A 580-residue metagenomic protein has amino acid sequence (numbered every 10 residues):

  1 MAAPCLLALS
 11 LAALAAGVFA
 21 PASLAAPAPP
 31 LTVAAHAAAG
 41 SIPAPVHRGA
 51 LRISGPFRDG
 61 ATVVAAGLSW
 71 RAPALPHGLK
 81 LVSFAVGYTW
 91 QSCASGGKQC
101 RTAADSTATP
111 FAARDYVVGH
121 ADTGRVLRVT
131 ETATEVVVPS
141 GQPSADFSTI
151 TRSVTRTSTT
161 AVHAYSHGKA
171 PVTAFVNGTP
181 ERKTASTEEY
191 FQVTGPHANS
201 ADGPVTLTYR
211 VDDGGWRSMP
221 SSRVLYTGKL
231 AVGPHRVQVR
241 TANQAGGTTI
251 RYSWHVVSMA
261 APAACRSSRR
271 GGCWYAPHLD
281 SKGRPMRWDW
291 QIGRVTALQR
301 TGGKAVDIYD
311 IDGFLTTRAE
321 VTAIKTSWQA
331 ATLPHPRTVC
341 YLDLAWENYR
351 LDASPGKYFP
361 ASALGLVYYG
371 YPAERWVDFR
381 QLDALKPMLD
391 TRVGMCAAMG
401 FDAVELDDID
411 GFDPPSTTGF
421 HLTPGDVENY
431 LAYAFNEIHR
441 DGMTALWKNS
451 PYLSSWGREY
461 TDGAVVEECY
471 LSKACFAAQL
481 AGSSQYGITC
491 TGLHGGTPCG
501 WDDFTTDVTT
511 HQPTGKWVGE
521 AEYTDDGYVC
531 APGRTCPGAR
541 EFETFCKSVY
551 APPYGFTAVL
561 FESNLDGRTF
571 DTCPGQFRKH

Functional and structural regions predicted by a protein language model:
M1-P29: Secretory targeting and sorting signals
A25-K169: Ser/Thr/Pro/Gly-rich low-complexity disordered regions
G78-F84, D202-G203, A331-H335, P513: Short helix-terminating capping/connector loops at secondary-structure junctions
V86-G96, V211-G215, A398-A403: K/E-rich alpha-helical interaction surfaces of small helical-bundle regulatory domains
A113-Y116, R223-Y226, T418-G425: Short helix/strand-bridging catalytic loops that position acidic/His residues to coordinate divalent metals and engage
H163-A263: Low-complexity, disordered linker/stalk regions enriched in Pro/Thr/Ser/Gly
A260-H580: Glycan-processing catalytic domains of CAZymes
